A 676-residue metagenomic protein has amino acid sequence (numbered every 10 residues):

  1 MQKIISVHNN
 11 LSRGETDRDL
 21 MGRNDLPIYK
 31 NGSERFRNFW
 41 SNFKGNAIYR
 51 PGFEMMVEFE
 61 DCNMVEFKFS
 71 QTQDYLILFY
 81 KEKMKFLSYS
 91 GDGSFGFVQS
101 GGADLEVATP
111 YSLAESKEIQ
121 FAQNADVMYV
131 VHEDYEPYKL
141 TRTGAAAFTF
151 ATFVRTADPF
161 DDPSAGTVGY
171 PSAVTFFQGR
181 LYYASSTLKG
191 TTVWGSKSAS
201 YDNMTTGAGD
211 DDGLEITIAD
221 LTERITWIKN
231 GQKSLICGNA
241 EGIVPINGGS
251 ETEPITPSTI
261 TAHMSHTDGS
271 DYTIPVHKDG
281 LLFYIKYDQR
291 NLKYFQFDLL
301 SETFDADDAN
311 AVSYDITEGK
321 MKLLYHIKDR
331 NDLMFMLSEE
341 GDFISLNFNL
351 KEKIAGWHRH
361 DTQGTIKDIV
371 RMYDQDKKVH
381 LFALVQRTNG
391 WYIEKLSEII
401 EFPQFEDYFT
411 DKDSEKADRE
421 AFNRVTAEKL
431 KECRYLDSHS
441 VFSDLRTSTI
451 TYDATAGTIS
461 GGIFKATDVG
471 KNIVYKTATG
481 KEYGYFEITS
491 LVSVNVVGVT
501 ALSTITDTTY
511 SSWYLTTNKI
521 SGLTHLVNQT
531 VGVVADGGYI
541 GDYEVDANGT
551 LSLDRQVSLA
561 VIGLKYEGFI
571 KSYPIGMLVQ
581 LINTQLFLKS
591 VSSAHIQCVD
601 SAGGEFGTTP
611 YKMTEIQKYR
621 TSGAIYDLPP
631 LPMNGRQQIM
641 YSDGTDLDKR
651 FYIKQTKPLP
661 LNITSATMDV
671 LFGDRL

Functional and structural regions predicted by a protein language model:
M1-G102, K139-A145, F150-K233, E241 (+7 more regions): N-terminal beta-propeller domains
M84-L87, P245, G249, G604-K618: Short, surface-exposed beta-strand/strand-loop-strand elements in extracellular ectodomains
G91-S164, F335, D342-I399, Y485 (+2 more regions): Beta-strand-rich solenoidal segments
Q99-V107, T152, A157-P163, A306-I316 (+3 more regions): Autoprocessing Asn-cyclization modules and mimics
P110-Q120, S552-D554, G623-P658, N662 (+1 more regions): Beta-sandwich interaction modules
D220-F442, L523-V531, Y539: Beta-sheet-dominated scaffold domains
D507-G537, Y543-N583, T656-G673: Surface-exposed interaction regions enriched in Ser/Thr/Asp/Glu that occur as long low-complexity tracts or repetitive
L588-A602: A short beta-strand element within beta-rich, extracytoplasmic domains of secreted/secretory-pathway proteins
